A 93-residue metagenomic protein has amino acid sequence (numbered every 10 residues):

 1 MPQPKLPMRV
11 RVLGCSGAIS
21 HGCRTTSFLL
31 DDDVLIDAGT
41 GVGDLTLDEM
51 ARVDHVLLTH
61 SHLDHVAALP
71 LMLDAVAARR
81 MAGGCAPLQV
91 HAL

Functional and structural regions predicted by a protein language model:
P2-E49: Conserved beta-strand hairpin/beta-sheet module of binuclear metal-dependent hydrolase folds, prominently
P2-P7, P87-L93: Metallo-beta-lactamase
V42-H91: Active-site metal-binding motif and surrounding structural segment of the metallo-beta-lactamase
